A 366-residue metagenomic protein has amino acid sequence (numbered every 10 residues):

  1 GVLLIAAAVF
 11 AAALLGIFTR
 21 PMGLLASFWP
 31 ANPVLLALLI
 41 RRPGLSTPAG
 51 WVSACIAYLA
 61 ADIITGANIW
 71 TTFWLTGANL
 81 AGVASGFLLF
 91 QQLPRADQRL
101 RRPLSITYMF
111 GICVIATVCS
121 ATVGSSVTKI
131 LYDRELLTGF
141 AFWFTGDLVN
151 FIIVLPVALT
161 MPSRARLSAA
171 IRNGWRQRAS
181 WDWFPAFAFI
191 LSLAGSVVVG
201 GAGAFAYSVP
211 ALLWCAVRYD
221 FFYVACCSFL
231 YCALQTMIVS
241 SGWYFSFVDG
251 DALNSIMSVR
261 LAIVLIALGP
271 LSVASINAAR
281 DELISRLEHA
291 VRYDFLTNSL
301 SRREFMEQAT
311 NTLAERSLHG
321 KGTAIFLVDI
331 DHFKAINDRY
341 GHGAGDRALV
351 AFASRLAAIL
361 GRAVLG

Functional and structural regions predicted by a protein language model:
G1-S27, L35-D133, L155-C227, D249-A278: Short helix-perturbing small/polar motifs within transmembrane alpha-helices
L137-V149, S255-S258: Short aromatic-rich membrane-water interface segments that cap or initiate transmembrane helices in multi-pass membrane
F151, T236-V239: Hydrophobic transmembrane alpha-helices of multi-pass small-molecule transporters
Y207, A252, M257-L296, R303-E315 (+1 more regions): Signal-transducing coiled-coil linker helices
C226-L234: Juxtamembrane non-transmembrane "cap" segments at the membrane-aqueous interface of multi-pass membrane proteins
S241-Y244: Transmembrane alpha-helical segments of integral membrane proteins
E288-R292, N298-A324, D331-A358, G366: Conserved long alpha-helical elements within nucleotide-processing catalytic cores of c-di-GMP signaling and class III
